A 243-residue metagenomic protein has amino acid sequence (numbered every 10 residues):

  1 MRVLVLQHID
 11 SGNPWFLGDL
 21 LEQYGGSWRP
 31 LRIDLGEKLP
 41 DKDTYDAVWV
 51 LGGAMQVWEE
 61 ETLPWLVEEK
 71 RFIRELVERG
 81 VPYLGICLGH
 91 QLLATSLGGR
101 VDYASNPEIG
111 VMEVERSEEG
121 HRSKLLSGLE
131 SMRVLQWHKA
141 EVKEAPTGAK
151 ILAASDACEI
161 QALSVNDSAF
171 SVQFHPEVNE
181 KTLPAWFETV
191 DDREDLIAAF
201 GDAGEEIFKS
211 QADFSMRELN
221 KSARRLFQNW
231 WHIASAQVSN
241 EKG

Functional and structural regions predicted by a protein language model:
M1-V81, A199-G243: N-terminal beta1-alpha1 cap of cysteine-dependent amidohydrolase-like domains
L4, R29-L31, W49, L84 (+3 more regions): Hydrophobic/aromatic beta-strand patches that form the interior of the parallel beta-sheet core in alpha/beta enzyme
G18, K38-D43, L92-A94, K143-P146 (+1 more regions): Short loop/helix-cap segments at secondary-structure boundaries that form the rim of catalytic
L20-Q23, P64-E68, V101-D102, L152-A153 (+1 more regions): Glycine-rich, phosphate-binding/catalytic loops in enzymes
V50-G120: Cysteine-nucleophile active-site neighborhood
T95, Q136, V190, E205 (+1 more regions): Active-site-adjacent pocket-lining segments in enzyme domains
L97-A185: Pocket-forming structural segment of enzyme catalytic cores
S168, E177-A212: C-terminal helical/coil "lid" or tail adjacent to the Rossmann-like core of SAM-dependent
